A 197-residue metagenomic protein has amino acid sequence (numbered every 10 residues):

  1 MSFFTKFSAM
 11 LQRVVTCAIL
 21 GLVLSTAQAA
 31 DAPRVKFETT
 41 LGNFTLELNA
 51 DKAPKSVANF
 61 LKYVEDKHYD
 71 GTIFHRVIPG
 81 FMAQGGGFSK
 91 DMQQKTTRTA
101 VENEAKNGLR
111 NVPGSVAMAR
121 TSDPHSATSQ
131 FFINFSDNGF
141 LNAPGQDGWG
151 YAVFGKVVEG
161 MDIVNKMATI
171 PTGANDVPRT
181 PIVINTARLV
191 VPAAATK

Functional and structural regions predicted by a protein language model:
S2-S8, C17-K197: Cyclophilin-like peptidyl-prolyl cis-trans isomerases
